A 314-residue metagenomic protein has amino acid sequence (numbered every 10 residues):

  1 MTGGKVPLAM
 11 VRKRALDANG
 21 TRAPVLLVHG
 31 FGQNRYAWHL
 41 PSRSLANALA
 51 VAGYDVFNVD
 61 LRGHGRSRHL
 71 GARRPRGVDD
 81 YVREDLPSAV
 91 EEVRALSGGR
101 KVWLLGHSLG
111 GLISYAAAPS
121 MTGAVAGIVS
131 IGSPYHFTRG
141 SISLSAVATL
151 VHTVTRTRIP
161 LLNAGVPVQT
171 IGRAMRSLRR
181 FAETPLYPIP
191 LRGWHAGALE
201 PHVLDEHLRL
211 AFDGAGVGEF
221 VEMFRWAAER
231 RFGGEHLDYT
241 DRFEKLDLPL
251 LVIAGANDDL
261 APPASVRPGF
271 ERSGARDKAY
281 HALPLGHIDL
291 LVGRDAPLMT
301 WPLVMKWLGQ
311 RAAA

Functional and structural regions predicted by a protein language model:
M1-D17: N-terminal cap/lid segment of alpha/beta-hydrolase-fold proteins
L16-L61, G65: Short, surface-exposed "cap/lid" segments of acyl-processing enzymes
P75-A95: Alpha/beta-hydrolase active-site loop
G99, L109-E229: Alpha/beta-hydrolase-fold enzymes
L246, V252-A254, D258: Short beta-strand/loop motif that positions the catalytic acidic residue of the alpha/beta-hydrolase fold
L248, P262-E271: Short alpha-helix in the alpha/beta-hydrolase fold that links the catalytic acid
E271-I288: Catalytic histidine neighborhood in serine/cysteine hydrolases with alpha/beta-hydrolase-type architecture
L285-M299: Catalytic histidine-centered segment of alpha/beta-hydrolase-like enzymes
